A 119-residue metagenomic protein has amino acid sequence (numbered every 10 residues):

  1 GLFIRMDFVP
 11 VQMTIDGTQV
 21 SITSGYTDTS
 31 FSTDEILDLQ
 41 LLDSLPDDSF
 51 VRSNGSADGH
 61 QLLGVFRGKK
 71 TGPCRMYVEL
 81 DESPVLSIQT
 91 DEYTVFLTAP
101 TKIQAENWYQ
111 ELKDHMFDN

Functional and structural regions predicted by a protein language model:
G1-L2, N107: An N-terminal domain-start capping segment
L2-T33, Q40: Conserved beta-hairpin
R5, K69-K70, K102, K113: Context-gated lysine
T23-S30, D38-D91: Non-transmembrane, membrane-adjacent beta-strand/coil modules in membrane-associated proteins and peripheral
D34, L45, E79-N119: Terminal and domain-flanking low-complexity segments
